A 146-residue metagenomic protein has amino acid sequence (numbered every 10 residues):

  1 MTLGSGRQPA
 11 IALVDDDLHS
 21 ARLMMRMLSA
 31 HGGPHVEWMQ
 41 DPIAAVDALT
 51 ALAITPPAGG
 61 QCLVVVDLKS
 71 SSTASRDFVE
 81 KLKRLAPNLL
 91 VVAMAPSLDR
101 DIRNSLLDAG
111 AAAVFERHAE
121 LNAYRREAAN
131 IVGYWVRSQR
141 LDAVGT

Functional and structural regions predicted by a protein language model:
M1-H35, I43-V46, T50-C62, E80-R84 (+1 more regions): Non-catalytic signal-transmission and effector/linker regions of two-component phosphorelay proteins
D16, M94-L98, H118: Conserved active-site segment of CheY-like receiver
V36-E37, V114: Generic structural signal for residues in well-ordered beta-strands
C62-L63, A112: Conserved acidic residues
L63-V64, N88-L98: A short, hydrophobic beta-strand element within the central beta-sheet of small alpha/beta folds
S70-S71: The feature encodes the CheY-like receiver
D77, A95-V114: Alpha4 helix (beta4-alpha4-beta5 surface) of REC/receiver domains from two-component response regulators
